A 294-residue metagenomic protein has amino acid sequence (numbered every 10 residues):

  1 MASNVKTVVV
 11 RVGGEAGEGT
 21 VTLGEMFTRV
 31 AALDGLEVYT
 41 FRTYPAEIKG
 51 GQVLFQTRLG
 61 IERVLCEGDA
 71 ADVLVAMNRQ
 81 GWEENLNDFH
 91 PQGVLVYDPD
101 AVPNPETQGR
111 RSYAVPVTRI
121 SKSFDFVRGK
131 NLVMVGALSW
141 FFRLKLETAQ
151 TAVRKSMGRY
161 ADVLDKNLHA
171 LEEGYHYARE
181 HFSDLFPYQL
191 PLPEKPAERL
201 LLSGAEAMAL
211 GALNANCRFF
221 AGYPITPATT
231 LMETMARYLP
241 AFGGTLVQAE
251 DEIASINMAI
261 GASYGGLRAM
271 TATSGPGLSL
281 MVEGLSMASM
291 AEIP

Functional and structural regions predicted by a protein language model:
M1-A215, F219-A221: Active-site cofactor/cluster-binding pocket
E15, R42-K49, R199-G204, Y223-I225 (+2 more regions): Active-site nucleophile and cofactor-binding loops and adjacent substrate-binding regions of central metabolic enzymes
E25-D34, G211-N216, Y238, M258-R268 (+1 more regions): Alpha-helix C-terminal capping segments
T43-E47, Q52, S263, R268-P294: Conserved thiamine diphosphate
E84-D88, T234, M258, E283-G284: A short acidic, amphipathic alpha-helical/loop segment
V94, R111, T245, R268 (+1 more regions): Proline-centered loop/turn at the N-terminus of a beta-strand
T118-R119, S156, A241-T245, A269 (+1 more regions): Short beta-alpha connecting loops at secondary-structure transitions that line or flank enzyme active sites
P193-L239, G243-Q248, M258-G261: Accessory "access/gating" subregions that flank catalytic or transport cores
